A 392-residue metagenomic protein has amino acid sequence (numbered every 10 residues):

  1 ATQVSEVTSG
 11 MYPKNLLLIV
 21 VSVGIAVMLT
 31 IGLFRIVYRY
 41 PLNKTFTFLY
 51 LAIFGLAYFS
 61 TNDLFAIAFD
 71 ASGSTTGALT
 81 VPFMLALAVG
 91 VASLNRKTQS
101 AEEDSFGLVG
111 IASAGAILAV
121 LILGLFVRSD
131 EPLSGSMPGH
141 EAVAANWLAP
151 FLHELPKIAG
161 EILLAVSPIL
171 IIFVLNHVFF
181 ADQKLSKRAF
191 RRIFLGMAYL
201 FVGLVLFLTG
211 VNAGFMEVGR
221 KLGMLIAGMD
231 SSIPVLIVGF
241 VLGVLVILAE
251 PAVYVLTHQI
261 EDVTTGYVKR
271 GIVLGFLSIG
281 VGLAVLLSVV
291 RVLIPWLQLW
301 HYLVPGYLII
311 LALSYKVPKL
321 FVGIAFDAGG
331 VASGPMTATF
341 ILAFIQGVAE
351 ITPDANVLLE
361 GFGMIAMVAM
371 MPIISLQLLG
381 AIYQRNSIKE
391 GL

Functional and structural regions predicted by a protein language model:
A1-E6, F46-Y50, D70, P82-G90 (+5 more regions): Re-entrant/interfacial helical elements at transmembrane boundaries that shape and gate the permeation pathway
A1-L51, I233-S314: Helix-loop-helix junctions within the multi-pass membrane cores of secondary transporters/permeases
A1-V4, N62-L64, F207-R220, I247-P251: Transmembrane alpha-helix boundary signature
M11-L16, Y58-S60, A78, F194-M197 (+4 more regions): Membrane-interfacial loop-to-helix junctions in multi-pass transporters
V23-R35, L49-T61, F83-S93, I111-F126 (+7 more regions): Hydrophobic core segments of alpha-helical transmembrane domains in multi-pass membrane transport and ion-translocation
L29-L42, L64-I67, V89-D104, F179-K187 (+3 more regions): Alpha-helical transmembrane segments
P41-L51, D104-G110, R188-A198, I272-L277 (+2 more regions): Cytoplasmic-side transmembrane-helix entry/capping segments in multi-pass membrane proteins
S72, T76, V81-L85, V91-V218 (+4 more regions): Signature of multi-pass transmembrane helix bundles
